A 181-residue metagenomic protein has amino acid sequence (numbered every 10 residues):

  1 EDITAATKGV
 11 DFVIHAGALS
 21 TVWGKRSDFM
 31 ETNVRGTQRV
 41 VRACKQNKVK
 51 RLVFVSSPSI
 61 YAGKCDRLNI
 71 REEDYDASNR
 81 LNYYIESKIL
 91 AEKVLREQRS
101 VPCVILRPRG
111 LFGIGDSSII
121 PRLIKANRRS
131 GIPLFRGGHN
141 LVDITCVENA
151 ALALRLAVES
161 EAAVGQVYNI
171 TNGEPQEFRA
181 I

Functional and structural regions predicted by a protein language model:
E1-R35, A43, G63: NAD(P)H-binding glycine-rich loop region in Rossmannoid oxidoreductase-like domains and their noncatalytic homologs
L19-S20, P58-A62, R109-F112: Active-site segment of SDR-like NAD(P)-dependent oxidoreductases
E31, D66-F112, I132-R136: Catalytic helix-loop patch of NAD(P)-dependent Rossmann-fold dehydrogenases
T32-T37, V53-S56, S87-K88, D143: Short alpha-helix in the Rossmann-fold core of NAD(P)-dependent oxidoreductases
R39-Y83: Conserved Rossmann-fold NAD(P)-dependent oxidoreductase catalytic core, especially the SDR/UDP-sugar
L81-N82, R109-S117, G137-V147, E174: Glycine-rich "substrate-gating" loop/helix at the edge of Rossmann-like oxidoreductase active sites
I124-I132, N140-R179: Alpha-helical substrate-binding/gating segment
